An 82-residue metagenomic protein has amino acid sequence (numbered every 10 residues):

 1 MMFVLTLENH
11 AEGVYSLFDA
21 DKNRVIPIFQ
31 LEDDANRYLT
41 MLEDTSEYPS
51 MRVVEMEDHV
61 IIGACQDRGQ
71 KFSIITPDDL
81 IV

Functional and structural regions predicted by a protein language model:
M1-V82: Conserved NAD+-utilizing ADP-ribose enzyme module
